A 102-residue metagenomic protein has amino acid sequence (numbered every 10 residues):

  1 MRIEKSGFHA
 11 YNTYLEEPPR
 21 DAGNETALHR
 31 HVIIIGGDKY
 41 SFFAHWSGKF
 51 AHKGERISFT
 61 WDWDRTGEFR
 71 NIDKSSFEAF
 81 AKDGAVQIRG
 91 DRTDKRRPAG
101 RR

Functional and structural regions predicted by a protein language model:
M1, H9-A10, Y40, R65-K74: Intrinsically disordered, low-complexity regions
M1-A27, I88-G90: Structural detector for short beta-strands of small beta-barrel domains
E4, Y11, G36, F43 (+1 more regions): A structural detector for beta-sheet-dominated domains
S6, A22, I35-G36, S47 (+5 more regions): Feature targets compositionally biased, intrinsically disordered low-complexity regions with long contiguous runs
H9-L15, R30-V32, S41, A81: Compositionally biased, intrinsically disordered low-complexity regions enriched in proline and serine
N24-H29, T66-E68: Short acidic/glycine-enriched loop/turn segments that link adjacent beta-strands
A27-S58: Beta-strand/loop nucleic-acid-binding surfaces
T60-R101: OB-fold/S1-family single-stranded nucleic acid-binding modules
